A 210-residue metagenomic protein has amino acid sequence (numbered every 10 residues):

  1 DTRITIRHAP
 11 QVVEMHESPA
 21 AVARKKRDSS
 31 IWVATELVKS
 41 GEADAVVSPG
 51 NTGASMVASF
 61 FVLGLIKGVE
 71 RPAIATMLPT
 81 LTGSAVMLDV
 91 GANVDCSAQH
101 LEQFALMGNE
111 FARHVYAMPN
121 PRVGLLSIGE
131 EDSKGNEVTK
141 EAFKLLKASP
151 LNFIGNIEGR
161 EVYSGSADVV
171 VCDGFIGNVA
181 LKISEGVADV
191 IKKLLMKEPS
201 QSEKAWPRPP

Functional and structural regions predicted by a protein language model:
D1, V94-G159, D168, D173: Glycine-rich phosphate/diphosphate-binding loop of Rossmann-like nucleotide-binding domains
T2-A43: Phosphate/nucleotide-donor binding subsite
I4, A85, L151: Short, conserved active-site loop motifs that form the nucleotide-linked donor/cofactor pocket
Q11-V12, N51-A54, I128-E131, F175-N178: Short glycine-rich anion-binding loops that position phosphate/pyrophosphate groups of nucleotides and phosphorylated
R27-G41, A45-S59, E70-A75, S97-A98 (+3 more regions): Short glycine/serine/threonine-rich phosphate/pyrophosphate-binding segments that cradle anionic phosphate groups
F60-A73, T80-M87, S166-V170, G174-P210: Glycine-rich phosphate/nucleotide-binding loop
L78-Q99: A structural-propensity feature for long, helix-poor, extended segments
